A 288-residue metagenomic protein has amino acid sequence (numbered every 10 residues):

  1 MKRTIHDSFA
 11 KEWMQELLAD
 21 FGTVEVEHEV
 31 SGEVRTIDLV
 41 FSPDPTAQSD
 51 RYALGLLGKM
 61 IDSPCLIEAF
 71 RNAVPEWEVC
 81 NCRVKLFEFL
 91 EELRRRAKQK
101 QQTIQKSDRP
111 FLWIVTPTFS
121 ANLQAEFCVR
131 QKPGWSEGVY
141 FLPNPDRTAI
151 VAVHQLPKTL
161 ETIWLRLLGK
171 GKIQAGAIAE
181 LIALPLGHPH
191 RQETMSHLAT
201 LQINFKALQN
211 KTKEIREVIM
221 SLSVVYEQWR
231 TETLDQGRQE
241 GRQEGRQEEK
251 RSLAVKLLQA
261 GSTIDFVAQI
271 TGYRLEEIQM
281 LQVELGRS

Functional and structural regions predicted by a protein language model:
M1-S288: Elongated, amphipathic alpha-helical interaction scaffolds
